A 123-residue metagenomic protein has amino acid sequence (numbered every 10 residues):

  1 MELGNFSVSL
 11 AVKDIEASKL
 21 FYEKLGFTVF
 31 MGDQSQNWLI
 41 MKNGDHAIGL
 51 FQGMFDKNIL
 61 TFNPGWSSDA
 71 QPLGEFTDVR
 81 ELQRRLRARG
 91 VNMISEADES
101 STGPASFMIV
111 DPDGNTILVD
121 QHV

Functional and structural regions predicted by a protein language model:
M1-L20, H122-V123: N-terminal beta-strand motif that seeds the catalytic metal site of vicinal oxygen chelate
L3, Q36, T102-P104: Loop/turn position at the start of each blade in beta-propeller repeats
K13-E16, M54-F55, N63-T116: Vicinal oxygen chelate
L20-K24, D113: Structural preference for long, well-ordered alpha-helical segments within the folded cores of structured domains
E23-F30, V91: Conserved acetyl-CoA-binding loop of GNAT-fold acetyltransferases
T28-A70, T116-Q121: Conserved short beta-strand elements that form part of the metal-binding/catalytic scaffold of enzyme active sites
